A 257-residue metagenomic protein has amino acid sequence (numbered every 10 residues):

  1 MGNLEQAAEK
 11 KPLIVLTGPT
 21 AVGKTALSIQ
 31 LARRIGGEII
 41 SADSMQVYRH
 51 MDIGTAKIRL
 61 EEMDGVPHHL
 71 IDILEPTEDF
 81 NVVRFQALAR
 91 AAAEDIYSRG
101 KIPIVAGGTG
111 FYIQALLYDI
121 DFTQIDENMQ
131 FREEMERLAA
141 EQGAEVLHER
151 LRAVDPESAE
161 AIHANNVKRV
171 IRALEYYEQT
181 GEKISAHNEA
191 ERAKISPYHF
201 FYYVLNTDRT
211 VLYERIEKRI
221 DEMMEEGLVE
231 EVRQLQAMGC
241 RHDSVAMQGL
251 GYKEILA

Functional and structural regions predicted by a protein language model:
M1-A257: Phosphate/pyrophosphate-binding catalytic cores of soluble transferases and nucleic-acid-acting enzymes
